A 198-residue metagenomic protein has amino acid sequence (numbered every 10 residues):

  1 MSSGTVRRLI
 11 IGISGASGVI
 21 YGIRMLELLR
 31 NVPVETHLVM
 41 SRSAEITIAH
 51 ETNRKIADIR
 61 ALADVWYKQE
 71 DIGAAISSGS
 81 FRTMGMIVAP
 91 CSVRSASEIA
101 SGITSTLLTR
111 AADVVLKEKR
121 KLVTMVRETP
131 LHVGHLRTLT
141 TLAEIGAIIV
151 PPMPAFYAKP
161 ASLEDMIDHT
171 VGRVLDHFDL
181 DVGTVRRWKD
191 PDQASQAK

Functional and structural regions predicted by a protein language model:
M1-V123, T129-K198: A cross-family phosphate/adenosyl-ligand binding-site feature
